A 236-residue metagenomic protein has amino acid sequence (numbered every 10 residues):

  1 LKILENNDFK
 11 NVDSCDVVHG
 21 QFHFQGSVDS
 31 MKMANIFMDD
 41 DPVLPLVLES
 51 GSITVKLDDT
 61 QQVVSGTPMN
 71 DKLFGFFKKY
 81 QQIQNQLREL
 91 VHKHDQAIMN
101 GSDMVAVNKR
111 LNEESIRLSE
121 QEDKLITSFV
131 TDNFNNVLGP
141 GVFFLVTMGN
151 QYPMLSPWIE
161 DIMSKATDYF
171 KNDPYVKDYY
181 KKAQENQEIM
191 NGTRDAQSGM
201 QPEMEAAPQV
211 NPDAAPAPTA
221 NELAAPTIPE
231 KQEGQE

Functional and structural regions predicted by a protein language model:
L1-D123: A non-transmembrane, solvent-exposed segment enriched in polar/low-complexity residues
L87, H94, G101, E122-L125 (+5 more regions): Leucine-rich amphipathic alpha-helices with coiled-coil/heptad-repeat character
S115-F134, P153-W158: Amphipathic alpha-helical coiled-coil segments
T131, L138-Q235: Charged, long alpha-helical assembly modules
